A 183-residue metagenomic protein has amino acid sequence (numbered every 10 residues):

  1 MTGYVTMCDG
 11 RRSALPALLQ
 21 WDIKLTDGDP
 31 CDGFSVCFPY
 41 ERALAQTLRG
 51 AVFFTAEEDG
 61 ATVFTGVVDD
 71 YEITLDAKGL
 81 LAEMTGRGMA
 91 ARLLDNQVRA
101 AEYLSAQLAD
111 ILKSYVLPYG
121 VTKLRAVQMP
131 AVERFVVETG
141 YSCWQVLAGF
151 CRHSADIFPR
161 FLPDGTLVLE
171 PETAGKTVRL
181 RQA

Functional and structural regions predicted by a protein language model:
M1-T2, T47-V52, R152-A155, P163: A short, compositionally biased
M1-T47, R87-A91: Juxtamembrane "anchor/assembly" segments of surface/extracellular structural proteins
D9-R12, G60-A61, D164-G165: Detector for glycine-centered tight turns/loop "hinges" at secondary-structure junctions
S13-L19, F64-D69, Q97, L104 (+1 more regions): Short amphipathic beta-strand/extended segments with alternating polar/hydrophobic composition
K24-D32, I73-L80, F161-D164: Short, ordered beta-strand-loop transition motifs
P39-L48, A148-G149, I157-P159: Short linear motifs in intrinsically disordered
R42-K123: Surface-exposed cap/loop segments at beta↔alpha junctions
G79-L81, T85-A90, V127-A183: Short beta-strand-centered interaction patches in the first periplasmic/extracellular domains of large envelope
